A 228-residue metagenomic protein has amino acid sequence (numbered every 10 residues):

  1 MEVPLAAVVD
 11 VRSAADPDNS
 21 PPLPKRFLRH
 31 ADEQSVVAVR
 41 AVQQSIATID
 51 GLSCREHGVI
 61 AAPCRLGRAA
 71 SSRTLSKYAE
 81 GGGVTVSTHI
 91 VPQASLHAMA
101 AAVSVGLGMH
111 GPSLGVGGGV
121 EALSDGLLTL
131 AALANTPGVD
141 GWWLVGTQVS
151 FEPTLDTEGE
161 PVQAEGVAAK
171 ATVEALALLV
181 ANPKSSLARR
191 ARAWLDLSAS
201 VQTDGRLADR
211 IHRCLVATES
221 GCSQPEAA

Functional and structural regions predicted by a protein language model:
M1-S124, A132-V139, L144-A228: Conserved "HGTGT" condensation-loop signature of ketosynthase/thiolase-family condensing enzymes that catalyze
L127: Short-chain dehydrogenase/reductase
